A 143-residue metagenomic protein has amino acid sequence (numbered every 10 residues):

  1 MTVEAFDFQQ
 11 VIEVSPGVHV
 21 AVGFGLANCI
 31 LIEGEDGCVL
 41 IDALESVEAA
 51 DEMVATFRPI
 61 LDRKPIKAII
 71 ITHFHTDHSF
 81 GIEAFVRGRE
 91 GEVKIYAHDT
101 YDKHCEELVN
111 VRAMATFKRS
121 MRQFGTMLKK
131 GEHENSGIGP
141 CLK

Functional and structural regions predicted by a protein language model:
M1-Q9: Catalytic-loop region of hydrolases
F8-L61: Conserved beta-strand hairpin/beta-sheet module of binuclear metal-dependent hydrolase folds, prominently
R58-K143: Active-site HxH/HxHxD metal-binding segment of metal-dependent hydrolases
